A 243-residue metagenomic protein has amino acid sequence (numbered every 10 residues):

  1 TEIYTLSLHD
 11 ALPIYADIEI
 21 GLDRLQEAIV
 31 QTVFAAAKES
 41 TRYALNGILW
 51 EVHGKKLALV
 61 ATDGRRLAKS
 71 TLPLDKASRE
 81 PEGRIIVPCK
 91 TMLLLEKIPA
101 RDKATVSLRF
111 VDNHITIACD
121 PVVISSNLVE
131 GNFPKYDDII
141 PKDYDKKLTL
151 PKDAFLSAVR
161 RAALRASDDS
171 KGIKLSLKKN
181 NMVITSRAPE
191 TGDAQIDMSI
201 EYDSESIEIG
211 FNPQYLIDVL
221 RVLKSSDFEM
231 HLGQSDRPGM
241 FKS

Functional and structural regions predicted by a protein language model:
T1-L6: Short, exposed "boundary/linker" segments that immediately precede the start of a downstream structural module
S7-S243: Structural preference for solvent-exposed beta-strand-turn elements and adjacent flexible terminal/loop segments within
